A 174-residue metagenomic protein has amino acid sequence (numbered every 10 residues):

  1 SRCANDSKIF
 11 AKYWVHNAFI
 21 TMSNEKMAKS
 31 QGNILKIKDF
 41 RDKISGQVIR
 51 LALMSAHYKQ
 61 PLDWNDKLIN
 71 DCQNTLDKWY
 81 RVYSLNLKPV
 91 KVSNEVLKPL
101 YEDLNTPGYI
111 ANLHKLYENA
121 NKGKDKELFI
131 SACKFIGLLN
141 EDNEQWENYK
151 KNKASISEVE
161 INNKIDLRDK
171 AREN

Functional and structural regions predicted by a protein language model:
S1-K88: Alpha-helical recognition segments enriched in aromatics with Gly/Pro capping that present substrate-recognition
M27-A28, L87, K91, S155-I161: Short helix-capping and inter-helix turn/linker motifs at the boundaries of alpha-helical repeat units
G46-V48, L53-M54, Y101, E118 (+1 more regions): Non-catalytic interaction-recognition regions
Q47-L51, N74, K91, G108 (+2 more regions): Generic alpha-helical secondary structure signal
P61-W64, L68-K126, C133, L138: Helix-loop elements that line ligand-binding/catalytic pockets
H114-N174: Basic, alpha-helical terminal appendages of large translation-related enzymes
